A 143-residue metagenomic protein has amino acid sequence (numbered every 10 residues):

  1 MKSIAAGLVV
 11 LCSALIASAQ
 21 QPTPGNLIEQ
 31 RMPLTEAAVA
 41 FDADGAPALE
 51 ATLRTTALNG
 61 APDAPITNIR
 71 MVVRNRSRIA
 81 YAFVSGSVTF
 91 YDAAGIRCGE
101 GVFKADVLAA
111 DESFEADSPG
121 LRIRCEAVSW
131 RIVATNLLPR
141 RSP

Functional and structural regions predicted by a protein language model:
K2-R70, A93, E100, G120-A127 (+1 more regions): Membrane engagement elements in two modes
D63-P65, A80, A110: Solvent-exposed loop and beta-edge segments used for protein-protein assembly and interaction
T67-I69, V84, F114: Hydrophobic core residues within well-ordered beta-strands of beta-rich domains
V73-S77: Asparagine-centered strand-capping/turn motif at beta-strand->loop junctions
A80-F83, C98: Short acidic/proline- and small/hydrophobic-mixed sequence motifs that coincide with surface turns and coil-to-beta
A82-G86, V128: Short beta-strand/loop motifs in extracellular/secreted proteins, especially within beta-sandwich accessory domains
S85-V88, F103: Hydrophobic beta-strand segments
C98-C125: Intrinsically disordered, low-complexity Pro/Gly/Ser/Thr-rich segments with frequent PxxP/GP/PP motifs and embedded
